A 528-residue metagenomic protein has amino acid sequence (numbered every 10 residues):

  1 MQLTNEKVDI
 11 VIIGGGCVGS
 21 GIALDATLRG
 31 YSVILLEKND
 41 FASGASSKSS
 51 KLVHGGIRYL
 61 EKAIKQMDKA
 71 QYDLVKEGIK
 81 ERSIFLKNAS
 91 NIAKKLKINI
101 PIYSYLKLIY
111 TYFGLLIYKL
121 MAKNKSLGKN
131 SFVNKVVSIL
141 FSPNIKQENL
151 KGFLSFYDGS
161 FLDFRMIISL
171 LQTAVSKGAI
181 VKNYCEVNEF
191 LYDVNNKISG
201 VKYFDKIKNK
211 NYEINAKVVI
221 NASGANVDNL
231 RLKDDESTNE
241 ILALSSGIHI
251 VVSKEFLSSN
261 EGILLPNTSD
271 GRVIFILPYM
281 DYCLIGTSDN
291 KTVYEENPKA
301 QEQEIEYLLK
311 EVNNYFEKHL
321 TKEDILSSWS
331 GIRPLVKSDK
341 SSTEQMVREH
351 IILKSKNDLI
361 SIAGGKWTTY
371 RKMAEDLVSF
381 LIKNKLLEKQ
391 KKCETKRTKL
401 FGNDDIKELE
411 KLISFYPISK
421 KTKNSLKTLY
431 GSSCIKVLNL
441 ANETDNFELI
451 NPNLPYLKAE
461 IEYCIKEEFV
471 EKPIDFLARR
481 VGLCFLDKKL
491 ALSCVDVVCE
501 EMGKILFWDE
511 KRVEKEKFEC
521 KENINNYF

Functional and structural regions predicted by a protein language model:
E6-V8, K208-V218: Core beta-strand elements of the Rossmann-like FAD/NAD(P) dinucleotide-binding domain in flavoenzyme oxidoreductases
D9-L35: N-terminal Rossmann-like FAD-binding beta1-loop-alpha1 element of flavoenzymes
I13, I214-G224: Short hydrophobic core segments
D25, N39, I92, N99 (+11 more regions): C-terminal accessory subdomains/tails of enzymes that are appended
L28-S49: Glycine-rich FAD pyrophosphate-binding loop
K51-F141, I274: Dinucleotide-binding Rossmann-like beta1-alpha1 core, especially the glycine-rich loop that anchors the ADP
N183-S199: A conserved short coil-to-beta-strand element within the FAD-binding core of flavoproteins
N229-I250: Glycine-rich beta-alpha-beta "Rossmann" dinucleotide-binding loop(s) and their flanking helix/strand
